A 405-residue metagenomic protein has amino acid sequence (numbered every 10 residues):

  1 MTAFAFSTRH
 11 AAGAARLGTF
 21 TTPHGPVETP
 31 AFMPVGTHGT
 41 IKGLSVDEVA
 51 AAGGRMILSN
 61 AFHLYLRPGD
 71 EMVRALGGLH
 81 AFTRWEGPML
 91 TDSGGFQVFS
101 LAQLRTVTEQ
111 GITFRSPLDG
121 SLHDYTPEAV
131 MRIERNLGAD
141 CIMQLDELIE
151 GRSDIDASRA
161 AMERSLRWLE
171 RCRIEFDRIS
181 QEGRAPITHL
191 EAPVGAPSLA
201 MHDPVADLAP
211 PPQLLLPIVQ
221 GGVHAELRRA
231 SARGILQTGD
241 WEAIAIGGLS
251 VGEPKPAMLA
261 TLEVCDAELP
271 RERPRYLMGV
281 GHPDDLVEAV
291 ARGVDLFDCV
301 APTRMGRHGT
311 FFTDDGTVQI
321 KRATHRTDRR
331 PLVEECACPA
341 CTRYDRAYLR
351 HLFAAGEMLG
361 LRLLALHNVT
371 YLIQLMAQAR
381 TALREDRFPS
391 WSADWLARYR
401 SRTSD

Functional and structural regions predicted by a protein language model:
M1-H189, H202-A209, A323-R326: Non-catalytic, usually N-terminal nucleic-acid engagement modules in DNA/RNA processing proteins
M1-T19, V27-A31, G43, D146-R152 (+1 more regions): C-terminal extensions of enzymes
G25, I57, D92, E134 (+5 more regions): Conserved, mostly hydrophobic/aromatic
D124, E128, I155, R159-L166 (+5 more regions): Non-membrane alpha-helical structural segments and their capping/turn regions in soluble enzymes
G138, L169, R173-F176, S180 (+4 more regions): Structural signal for hydrophobic packing residues in well-ordered secondary-structure cores of soluble enzyme domains
G151-I155, R159, A243-S250, M358-L361: Glycine- and acidic
L166, E175, I179, P210 (+1 more regions): Glycine-rich phosphate/ribose-binding loops and adjacent secondary-structure elements that form binding surfaces
A196-L199: Intrinsically disordered, low-complexity segments enriched in serine/proline and basic residues
